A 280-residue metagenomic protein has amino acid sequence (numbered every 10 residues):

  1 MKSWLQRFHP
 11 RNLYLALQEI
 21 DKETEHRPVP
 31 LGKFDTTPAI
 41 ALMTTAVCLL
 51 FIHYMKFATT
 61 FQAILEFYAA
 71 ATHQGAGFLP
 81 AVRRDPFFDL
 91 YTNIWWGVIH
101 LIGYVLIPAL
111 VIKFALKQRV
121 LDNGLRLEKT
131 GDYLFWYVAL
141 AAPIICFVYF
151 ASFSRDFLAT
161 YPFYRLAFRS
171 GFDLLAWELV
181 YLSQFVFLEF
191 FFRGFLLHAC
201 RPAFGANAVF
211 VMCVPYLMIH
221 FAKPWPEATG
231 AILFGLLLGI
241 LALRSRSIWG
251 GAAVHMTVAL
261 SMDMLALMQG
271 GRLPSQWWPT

Functional and structural regions predicted by a protein language model:
M1-R119, A266-T280: N-terminal, membrane-interfacial amphipathic/helix-forming hydrophobic leader that caps and precedes the first
A39-M43, Y133-A139, L174-E178, A206-V214 (+2 more regions): Hydrophobic alpha-helical transmembrane segments
A46-Y54, Q74-G75, A142-A151, C213-F221 (+1 more regions): Aromatic-anchored segments of alpha-helical transmembrane domains
A63-I99, K113-Q184, P202, G271-T280: Juxtamembrane helix-loop-helix connectors linking adjacent transmembrane helices in multi-pass membrane enzymes
V98-L106, G171-L175, L179, F187 (+3 more regions): Membrane-embedded alpha-helical segments of multi-pass membrane proteins, especially the transmembrane helices
G171-L174, V186-L196, C213-H220: Short juxtamembrane and helix-loop transition motifs at transmembrane-helix boundaries in membrane proteins
F187-V211, I240-S247: Membrane-interface helix/loop boundary segments of multi-pass membrane proteins
V209-F210, I219, W225-T280: Functionally important transmembrane alpha-helices
